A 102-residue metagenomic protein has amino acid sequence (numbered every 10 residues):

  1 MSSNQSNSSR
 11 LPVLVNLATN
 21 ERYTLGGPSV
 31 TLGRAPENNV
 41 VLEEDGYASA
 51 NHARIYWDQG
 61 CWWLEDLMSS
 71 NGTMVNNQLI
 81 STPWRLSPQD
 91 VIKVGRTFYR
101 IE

Functional and structural regions predicted by a protein language model:
M1-V13, T97-E102: Regulatory inter-domain linker segments that are low-complexity and enriched for serine/threonine/proline
S6-S9, N20, G27: Sequence-level motif detector for i,i+2 pairs with an aromatic at +2
V13-L14, T31: Short hydrophobic/aromatic segments of transmembrane alpha-helices and their interfaces
N16-A18: Short, solvent-exposed loop/edge segments of extracellular or virion-exposed proteins
R22-T97: Forkhead-associated
